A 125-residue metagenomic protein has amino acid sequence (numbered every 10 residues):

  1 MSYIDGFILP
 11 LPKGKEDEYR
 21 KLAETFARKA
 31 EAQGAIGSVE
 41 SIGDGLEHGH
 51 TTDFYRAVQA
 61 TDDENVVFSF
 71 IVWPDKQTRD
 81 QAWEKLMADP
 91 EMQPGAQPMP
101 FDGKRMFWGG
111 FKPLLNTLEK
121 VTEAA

Functional and structural regions predicted by a protein language model:
M1-T25: Long, hydrophobic N-terminal alpha-helical segment
I4-L11, H50-L86: Short, well-ordered beta-strand segments in beta-rich or mixed alpha/beta enzyme and ligand-binding folds
K13-K15, Q77, L114: Residues that cap or initiate secondary-structure elements
E16-D17, R28-G34: Short, well-structured hydrophobic secondary-structure segments
D17-Y19, H50, R79-Q81, L118-K120: Short acidic, gly/pro-rich beta-turn/loop elements at beta-sheet edges and active-site/ligand-binding grooves
R20-F26, A82-P90: Short amphipathic alpha-helices in soluble, non-transmembrane regions that often serve as interface/regulatory elements
A23-E24, I42-D44, W73: Bulky hydrophobic/aromatic packing residues
E31-D62, M87-A125: Glycine-rich beta-strand-turn "strand-cap" elements at beta-sheet edges
